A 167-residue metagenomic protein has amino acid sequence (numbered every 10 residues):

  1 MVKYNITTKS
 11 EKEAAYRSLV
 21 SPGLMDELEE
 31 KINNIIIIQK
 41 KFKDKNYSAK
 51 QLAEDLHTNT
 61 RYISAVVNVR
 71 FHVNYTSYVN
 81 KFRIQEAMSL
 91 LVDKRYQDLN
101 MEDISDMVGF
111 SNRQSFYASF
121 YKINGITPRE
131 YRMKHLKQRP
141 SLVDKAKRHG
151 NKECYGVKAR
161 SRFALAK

Functional and structural regions predicted by a protein language model:
V2-D98, E102-D103, S119-K122, R129 (+1 more regions): Membrane-proximal linker segments that couple transmembrane helices to downstream signaling/catalytic modules
H57, G109-F110: Central "turn" residue of the DNA-binding helix-turn-helix
T60, N112-Q114: The DNA-contacting recognition helix of HTH DNA-binding domains and analogous helical DNA-recognition elements
